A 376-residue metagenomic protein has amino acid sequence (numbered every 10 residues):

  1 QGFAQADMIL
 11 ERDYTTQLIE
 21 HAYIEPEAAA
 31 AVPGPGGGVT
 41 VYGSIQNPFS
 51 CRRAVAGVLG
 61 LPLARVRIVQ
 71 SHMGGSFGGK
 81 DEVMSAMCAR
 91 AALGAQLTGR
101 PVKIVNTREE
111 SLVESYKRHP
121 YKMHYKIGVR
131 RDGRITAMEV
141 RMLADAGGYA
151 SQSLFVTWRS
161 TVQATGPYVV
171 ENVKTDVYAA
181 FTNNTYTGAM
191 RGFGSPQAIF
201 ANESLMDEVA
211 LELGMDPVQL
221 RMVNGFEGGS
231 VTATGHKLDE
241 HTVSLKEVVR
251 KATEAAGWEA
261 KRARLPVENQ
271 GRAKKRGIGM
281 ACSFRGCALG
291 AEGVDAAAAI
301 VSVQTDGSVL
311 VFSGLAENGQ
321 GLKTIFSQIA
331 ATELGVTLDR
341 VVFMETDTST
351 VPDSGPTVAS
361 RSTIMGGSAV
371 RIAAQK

Functional and structural regions predicted by a protein language model:
Q1-K376: Structural alpha/beta core scaffold segments of enzyme domains
